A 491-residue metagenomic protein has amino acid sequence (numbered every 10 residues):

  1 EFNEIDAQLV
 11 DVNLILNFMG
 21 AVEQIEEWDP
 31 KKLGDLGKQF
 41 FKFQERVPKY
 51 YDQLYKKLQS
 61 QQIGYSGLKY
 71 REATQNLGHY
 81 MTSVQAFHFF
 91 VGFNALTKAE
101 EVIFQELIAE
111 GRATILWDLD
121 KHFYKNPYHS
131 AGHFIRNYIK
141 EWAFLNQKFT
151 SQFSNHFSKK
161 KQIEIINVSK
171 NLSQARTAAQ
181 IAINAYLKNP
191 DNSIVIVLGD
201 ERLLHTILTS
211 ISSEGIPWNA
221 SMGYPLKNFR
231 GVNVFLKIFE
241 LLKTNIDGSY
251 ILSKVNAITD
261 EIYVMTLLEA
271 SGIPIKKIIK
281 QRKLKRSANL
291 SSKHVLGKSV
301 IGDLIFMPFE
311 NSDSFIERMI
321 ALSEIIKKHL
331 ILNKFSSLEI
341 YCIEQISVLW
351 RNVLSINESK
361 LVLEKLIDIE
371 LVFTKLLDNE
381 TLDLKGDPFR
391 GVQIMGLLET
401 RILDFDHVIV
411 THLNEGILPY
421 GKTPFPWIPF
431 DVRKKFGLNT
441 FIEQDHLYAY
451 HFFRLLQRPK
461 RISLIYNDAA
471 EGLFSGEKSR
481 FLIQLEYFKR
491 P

Functional and structural regions predicted by a protein language model:
E1-D431: Nucleic acid-machinery interaction/catalytic patches
K237, S253-A257, I262, N414-P491: Accessory/regulatory regions of helicases
